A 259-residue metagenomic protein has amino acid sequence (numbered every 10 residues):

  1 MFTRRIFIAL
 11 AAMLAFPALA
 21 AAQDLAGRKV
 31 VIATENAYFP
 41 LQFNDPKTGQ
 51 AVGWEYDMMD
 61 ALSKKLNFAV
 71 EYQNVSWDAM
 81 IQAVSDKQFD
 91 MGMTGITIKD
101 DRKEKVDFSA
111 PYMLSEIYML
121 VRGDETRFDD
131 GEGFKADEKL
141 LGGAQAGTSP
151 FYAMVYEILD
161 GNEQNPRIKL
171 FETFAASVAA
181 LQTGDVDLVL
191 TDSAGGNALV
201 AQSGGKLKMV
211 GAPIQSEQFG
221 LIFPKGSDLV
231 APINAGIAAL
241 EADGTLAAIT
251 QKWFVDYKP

Functional and structural regions predicted by a protein language model:
D24-G95, E104, L170, D243 (+1 more regions): Extracytoplasmic small-molecule ligand-binding "clamshell" domains of the periplasmic binding protein/Venus flytrap
N36, L114-Y118, S193, A201-A238 (+1 more regions): Periplasmic-binding protein-like
Q42-D45, M59-N67, S149-L170, V200-G204: Ligand-binding cleft/hinge of the Venus flytrap
L62, V84-S85, F134, L181-Q182 (+2 more regions): Hydrophobic residues within well-ordered alpha-helices
L66, P150-F151, I237-W253: Periplasmic-binding protein-like
F68-A69, S85-T94, K139-L141, T173 (+2 more regions): Alpha-to-beta junction loops
D78-Q82, I96-E104, A153-E157, Q182-Q215: A ligand-binding cleft/hinge motif common to bilobed small-molecule-binding domains
G123-L141: Flexible hinge/capping segments at coil-to-helix
